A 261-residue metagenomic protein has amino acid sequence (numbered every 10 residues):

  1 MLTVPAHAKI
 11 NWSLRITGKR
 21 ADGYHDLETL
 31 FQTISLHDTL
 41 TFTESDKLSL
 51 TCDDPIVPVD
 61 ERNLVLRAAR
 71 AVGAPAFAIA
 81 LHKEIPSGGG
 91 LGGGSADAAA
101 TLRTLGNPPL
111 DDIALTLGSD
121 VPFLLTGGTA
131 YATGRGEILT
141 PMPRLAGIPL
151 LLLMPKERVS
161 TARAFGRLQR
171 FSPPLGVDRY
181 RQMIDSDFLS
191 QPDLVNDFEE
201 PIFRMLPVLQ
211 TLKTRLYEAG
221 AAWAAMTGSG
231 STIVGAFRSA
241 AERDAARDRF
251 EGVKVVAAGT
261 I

Functional and structural regions predicted by a protein language model:
M1-S87, L145, M154-E157: ATP-binding N-lobe of GHMP and related small-molecule kinases
T29-F31, V121, E137-P143: A generic local secondary-structure boundary/capping motif
L48-L50, T126, A130-W223, R238-E251 (+1 more regions): Conserved, helical-rich catalytic subdomain that frames metal- and/or nucleotide-binding sites in enzyme alpha/beta
V65, G89-D112, F123, G127: DPxDG-like acidic metal-binding loop motif
G73-A80, R103-S119, A240-F250: Phosphate-handling active-site elements
K83-S87, T116-V121, T129-A130: Acidic, glycine-rich active-site loops and adjacent beta-strand->loop/helix elements that engage anionic groups
G93-G94, M226-S231: Glycine-rich beta-strand-to-loop/alpha-helix junction loops that act as flexible
T232-A236: Short beta-strand->loop micro-motif that forms the acidic, two-metal-ion catalytic signature in nucleotide-processing
